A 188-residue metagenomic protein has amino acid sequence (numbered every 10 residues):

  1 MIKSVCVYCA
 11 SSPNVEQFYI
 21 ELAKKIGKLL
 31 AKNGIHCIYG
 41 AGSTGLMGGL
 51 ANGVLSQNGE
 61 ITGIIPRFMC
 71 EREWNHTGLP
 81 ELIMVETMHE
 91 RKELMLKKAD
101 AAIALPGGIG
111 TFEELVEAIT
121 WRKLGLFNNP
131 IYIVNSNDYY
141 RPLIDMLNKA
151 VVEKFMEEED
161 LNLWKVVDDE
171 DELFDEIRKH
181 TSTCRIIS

Functional and structural regions predicted by a protein language model:
I2-K98, N137-D171, H180-S188: A cross-family phosphate/adenosyl-ligand binding-site feature
A41, I65, V85-E86, L105-G107 (+3 more regions): Short beta->alpha connector loops at strand-helix junctions that form conserved, small/polar/Pro-enriched
L55, R122-N129, F155-M156: Arginine/glycine-rich "motif VI" loop of SF2 helicases in the C-terminal RecA-like domain
E90-G125, Y132, T183-S188: Active-site/ligand-binding-proximal alpha/beta "capping" segment
I177: Hydrophobic "lid"/C-terminal helical patch of Rossmann-like NAD(P)-dependent dehydrogenase/epimerase domains
